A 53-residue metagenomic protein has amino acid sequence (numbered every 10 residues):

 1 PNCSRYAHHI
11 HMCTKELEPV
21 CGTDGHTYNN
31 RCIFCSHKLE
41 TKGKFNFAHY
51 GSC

Functional and structural regions predicted by a protein language model:
P1-E18, G22-C53: N- and C-terminal low-complexity/disordered segments
